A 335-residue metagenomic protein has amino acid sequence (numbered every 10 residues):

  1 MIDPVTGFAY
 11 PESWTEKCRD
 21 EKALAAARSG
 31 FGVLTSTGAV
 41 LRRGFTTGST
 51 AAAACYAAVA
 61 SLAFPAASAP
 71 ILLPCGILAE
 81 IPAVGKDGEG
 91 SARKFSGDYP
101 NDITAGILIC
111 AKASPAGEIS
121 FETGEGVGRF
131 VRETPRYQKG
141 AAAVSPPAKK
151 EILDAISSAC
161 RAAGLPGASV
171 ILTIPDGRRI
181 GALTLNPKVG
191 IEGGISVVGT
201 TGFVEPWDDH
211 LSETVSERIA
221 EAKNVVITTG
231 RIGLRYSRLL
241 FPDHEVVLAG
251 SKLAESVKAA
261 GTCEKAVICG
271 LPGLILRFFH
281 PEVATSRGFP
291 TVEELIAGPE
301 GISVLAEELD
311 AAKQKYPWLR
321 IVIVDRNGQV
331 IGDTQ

Functional and structural regions predicted by a protein language model:
I2-G30, T35-T37, R42-G44, A254-Q335: ATP-binding/phosphotransfer module of carbohydrate and carboxylate kinases, centering on a glycine-rich
T6, L24-R42, G48, A53-D87: Short, Gly/Pro- and small/polar-rich lid/capping loops
V40, S49-A58, F64, E125-E307: Conserved mixed alpha/beta catalytic, RNA-binding, or beta-rich assembly cores of soluble enzyme, regulatory
A60-S120: Glycine-rich, N-terminal phosphate-binding loop and its surrounding beta-alpha-beta segment
L72-I77, T229-G233, P272-G273, D325-Q329: A glycine-rich phosphate-binding loop feature that marks nucleotide/adenosyl-phosphate handling sites
A79-A83, R178-L183, V330-Q335: Short, solvent-exposed polar/charged micro-motifs at secondary-structure junctions
R93-G97, E122-G128, Q335: Secondary-structure transition/turn motif
